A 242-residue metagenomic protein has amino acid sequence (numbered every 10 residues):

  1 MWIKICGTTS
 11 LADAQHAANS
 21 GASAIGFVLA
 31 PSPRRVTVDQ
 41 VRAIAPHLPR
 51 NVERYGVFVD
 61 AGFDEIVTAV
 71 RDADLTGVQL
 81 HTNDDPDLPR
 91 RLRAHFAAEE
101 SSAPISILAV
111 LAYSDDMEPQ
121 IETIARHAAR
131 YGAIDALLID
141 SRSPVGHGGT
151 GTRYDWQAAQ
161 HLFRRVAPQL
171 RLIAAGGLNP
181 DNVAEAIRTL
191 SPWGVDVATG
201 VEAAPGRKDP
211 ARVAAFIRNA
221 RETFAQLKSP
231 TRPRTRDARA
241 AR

Functional and structural regions predicted by a protein language model:
I3-D13: N-terminal basic/disordered segments at the start of proteins
L11, N179-V183: Acidic, divalent-metal-coordinating active-site segment for phosphoryl/phosphodiester hydrolysis, typified by short
H16-A22: A short, Lys/Arg-enriched amphipathic alpha-helix followed by its capping loop at the start of a domain
A17, V78, L137, D155 (+4 more regions): Conserved, mostly hydrophobic/aromatic
A24, L29-P33, Q40, H47-I173 (+2 more regions): Conserved anion-binding
Q40-L48, R91-L92, E99, A198-R242: C-terminal helical cap(s) of enzyme catalytic domains, especially alpha/beta-barrels
D74-L75, P192-V195: Proline-aspartate-enriched helix->loop->beta-strand connector
